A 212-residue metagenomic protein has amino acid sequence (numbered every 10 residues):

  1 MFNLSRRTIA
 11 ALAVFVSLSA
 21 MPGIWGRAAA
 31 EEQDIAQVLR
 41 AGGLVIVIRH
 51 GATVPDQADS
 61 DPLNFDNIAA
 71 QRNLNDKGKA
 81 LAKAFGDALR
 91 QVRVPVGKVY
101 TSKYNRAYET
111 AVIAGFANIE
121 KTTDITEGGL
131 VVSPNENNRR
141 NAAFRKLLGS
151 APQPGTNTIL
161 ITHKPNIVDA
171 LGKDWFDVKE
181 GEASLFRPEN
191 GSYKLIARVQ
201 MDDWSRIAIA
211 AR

Functional and structural regions predicted by a protein language model:
M1-V14: Bacterial N-terminal signal peptides that target proteins for export
L18-R27: C-terminal segment of classical bacterial N-terminal signal peptides
E31-V132, N138-R140, D174-S184, P188-S192 (+1 more regions): Active-site-proximal alpha-helix that buttresses catalytic centers in soluble enzyme cores
G43-V45, Q153-T162: Generic beta-sheet signal
T101-Y104, I161-P165: Short, well-ordered beta-to-alpha junction loops that form the rim of enzyme active sites and present histidine/acidic
G129, V168-D169: Short, solvent-exposed loop/turn segments at secondary-structure junctions
A142-P152: A short, acidic, amphipathic alpha-helical segment used as a generic capping/interface helix at domain edges
S150-T156, E189-G191: A short, structured loop/turn motif at beta-sheet edges
